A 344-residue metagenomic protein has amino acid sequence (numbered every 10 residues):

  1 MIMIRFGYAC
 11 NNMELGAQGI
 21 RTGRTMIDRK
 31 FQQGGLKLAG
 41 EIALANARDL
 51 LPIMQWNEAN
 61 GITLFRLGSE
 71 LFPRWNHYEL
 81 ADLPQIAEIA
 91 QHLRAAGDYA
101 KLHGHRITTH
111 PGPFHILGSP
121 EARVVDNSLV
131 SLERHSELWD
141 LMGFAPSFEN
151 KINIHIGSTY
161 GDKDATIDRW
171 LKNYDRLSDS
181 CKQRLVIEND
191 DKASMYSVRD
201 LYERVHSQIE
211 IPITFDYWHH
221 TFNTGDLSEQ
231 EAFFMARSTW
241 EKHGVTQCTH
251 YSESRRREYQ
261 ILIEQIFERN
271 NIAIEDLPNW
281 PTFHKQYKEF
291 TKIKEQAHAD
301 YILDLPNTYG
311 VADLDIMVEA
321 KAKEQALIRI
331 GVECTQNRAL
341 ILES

Functional and structural regions predicted by a protein language model:
M1-R106, H115-F144, F148, R176 (+4 more regions): Alpha/beta catalytic barrel-like cores
L71-P73, P113-H115, I156-D162, K192: Short, internal active-site loops enriched in acidic
I107-H115, I213-T221, Q247: Histidine-centered catalytic micro-motifs
P111, N153-S158, I187-D191, F215-Y217 (+1 more regions): Short, structured patches in soluble enzyme cores that scaffold and shape functional sites
L117-G118, G161-K163, F222-G225: A generic structural signal for short coil/turn motifs at secondary-structure boundaries
I156-S158, K163-N173, L185-N189: Multi-pass alpha-helical transmembrane bundles in non-GPCR membrane proteins that perform intramembrane catalysis
D191, M195, H219, N223-T224: An internal, amphipathic alpha-helical element
S207-I209: Glycine- and acidic-residue-rich phosphate-binding/metal-coordinating active-site segment common to enzymes that handle
